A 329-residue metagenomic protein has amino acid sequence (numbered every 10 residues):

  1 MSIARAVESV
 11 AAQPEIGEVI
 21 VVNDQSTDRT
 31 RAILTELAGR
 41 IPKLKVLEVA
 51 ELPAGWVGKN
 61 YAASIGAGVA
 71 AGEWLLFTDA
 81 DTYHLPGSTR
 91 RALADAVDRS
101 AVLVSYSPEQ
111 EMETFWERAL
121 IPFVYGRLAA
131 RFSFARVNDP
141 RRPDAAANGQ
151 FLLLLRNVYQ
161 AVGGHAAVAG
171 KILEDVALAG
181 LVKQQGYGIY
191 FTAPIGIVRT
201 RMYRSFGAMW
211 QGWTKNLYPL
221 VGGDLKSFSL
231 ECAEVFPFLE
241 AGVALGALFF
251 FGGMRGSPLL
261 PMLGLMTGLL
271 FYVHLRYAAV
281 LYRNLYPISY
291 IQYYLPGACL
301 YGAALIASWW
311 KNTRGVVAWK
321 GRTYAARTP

Functional and structural regions predicted by a protein language model:
V7-P53: Acidic donor-binding segment of Leloir-type glycosyltransferases
D24, T78-A80: Active-site acidic Asp-centered loop
R29, A80-D95: Acidic donor-binding/catalytic loop of UDP-sugar-dependent glycosyltransferases, especially processive GT2
L52-Y61, A67, Y83, K171-I172: A short, glycine-/small-residue-rich helix N-cap motif at loop->alpha-helix starts within glycosyltransferase
A63, L75: Short aromatic/hydrophobic "clamp" motif used to bind/position activated sugar donors
A71-E73, N148-V162: Conserved nucleotide-sugar donor-binding and metal-coordinating catalytic region shared by glycosyltransferases
A96, V102-A129, N157-Q160, H165-F228 (+1 more regions): Catalytic donor/gating beta->alpha subdomain of glycosyltransferases that bind UDP-sugars
E231, V235-R314: Membrane-embedded multi-pass helical conduit in multi-pass membrane proteins, especially envelope-biosynthetic
